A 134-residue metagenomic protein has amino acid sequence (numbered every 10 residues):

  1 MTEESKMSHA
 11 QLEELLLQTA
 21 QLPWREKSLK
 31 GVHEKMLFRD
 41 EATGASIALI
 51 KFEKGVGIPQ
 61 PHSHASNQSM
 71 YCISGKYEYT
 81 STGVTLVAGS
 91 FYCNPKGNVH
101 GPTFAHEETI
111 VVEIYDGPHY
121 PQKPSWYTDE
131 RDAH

Functional and structural regions predicted by a protein language model:
M1-G44, Y127-H134: A short, N-terminal "cap"/entry segment at the start of jelly-roll beta-barrel domains of the cupin/DSBH fold
H33-S63, G83, P95-V99: Conserved short histidine dyad/triad with adjacent acidic residue
A45-I47, N67, T109-I110: Structural motif
A48-F52, C72-G75, V111-V112: Short, well-ordered beta-strand segments in beta-rich or mixed alpha/beta enzyme and ligand-binding folds
K51, H64, T85-S90, Y127-D129: "Short basic amphipathic alpha-helical interaction patches in structured regions
E53, L86-V99, T103-H106, Y115: Conserved metal-binding segment of the jelly-roll/cupin
K54, S63-T80: Glycine- and acidic-residue-biased ligand/ion/polar-headgroup-sensing regions
H106-H134: Double-stranded beta-helix
